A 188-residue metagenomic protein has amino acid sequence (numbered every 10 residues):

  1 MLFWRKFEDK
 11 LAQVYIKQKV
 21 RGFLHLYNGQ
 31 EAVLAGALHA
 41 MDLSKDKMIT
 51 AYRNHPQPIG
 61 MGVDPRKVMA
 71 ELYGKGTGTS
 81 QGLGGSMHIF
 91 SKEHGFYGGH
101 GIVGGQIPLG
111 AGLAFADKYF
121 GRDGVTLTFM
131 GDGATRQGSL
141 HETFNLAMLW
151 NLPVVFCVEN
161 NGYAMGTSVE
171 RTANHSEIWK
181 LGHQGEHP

Functional and structural regions predicted by a protein language model:
M1-L2, M69: Short alpha-helical scaffolding segments that buttress acidic/His motifs in well-ordered protein cores
L2-Y15: N-terminal glycine-rich anion-binding loops that anchor highly charged ligand groups
A12, K19-W150, S168-N174, W179-E186: Cofactor-binding active-site loop characterized by glycine-rich and histidine/acidic residues
W150-E170: A short, conserved beta-to-alpha structural element at the edge of catalytic cores that scaffolds binding
